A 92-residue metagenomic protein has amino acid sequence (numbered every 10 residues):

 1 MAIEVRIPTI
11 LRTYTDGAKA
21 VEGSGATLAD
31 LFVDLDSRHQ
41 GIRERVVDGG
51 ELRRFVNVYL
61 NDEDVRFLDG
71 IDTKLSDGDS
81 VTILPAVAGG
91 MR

Functional and structural regions predicted by a protein language model:
M1-R92: Ubiquitin-like/PB1-type beta-grasp interaction modules and other compact soluble beta-rich domains
